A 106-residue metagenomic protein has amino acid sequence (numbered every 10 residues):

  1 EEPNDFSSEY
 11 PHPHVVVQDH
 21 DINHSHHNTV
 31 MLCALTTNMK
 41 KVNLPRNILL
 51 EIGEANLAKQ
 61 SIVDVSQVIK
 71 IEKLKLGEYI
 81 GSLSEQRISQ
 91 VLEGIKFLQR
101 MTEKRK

Functional and structural regions predicted by a protein language model:
D5-E51: Compact nucleic-acid interaction/catalytic patches
I52-K106: C-terminal terminal-subdomain/extension
